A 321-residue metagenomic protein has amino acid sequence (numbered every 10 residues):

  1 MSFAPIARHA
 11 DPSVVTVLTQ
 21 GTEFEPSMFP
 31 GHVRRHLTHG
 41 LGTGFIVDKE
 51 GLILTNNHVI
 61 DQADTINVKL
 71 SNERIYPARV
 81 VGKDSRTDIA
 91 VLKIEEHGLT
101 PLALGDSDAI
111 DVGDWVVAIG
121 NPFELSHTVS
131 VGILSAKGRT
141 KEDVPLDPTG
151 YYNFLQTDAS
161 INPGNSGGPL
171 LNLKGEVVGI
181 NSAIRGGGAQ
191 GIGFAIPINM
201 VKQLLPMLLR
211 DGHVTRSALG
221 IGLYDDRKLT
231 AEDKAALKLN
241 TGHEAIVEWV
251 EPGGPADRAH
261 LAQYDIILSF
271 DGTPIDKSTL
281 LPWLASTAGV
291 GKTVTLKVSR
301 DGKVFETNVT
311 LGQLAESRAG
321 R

Functional and structural regions predicted by a protein language model:
M1-A236, N240-H243, W249-P252, A259 (+4 more regions): Serine-dependent protease modules
Y264: Conserved catalytic motifs of ABC-family nucleotide-binding domains
F270-I275, D301: Short strand-turn-strand beta-turns centered on an Asx-Gly dipeptide
T307-V309: Edge beta-strands of extracellular beta-sandwich domains
